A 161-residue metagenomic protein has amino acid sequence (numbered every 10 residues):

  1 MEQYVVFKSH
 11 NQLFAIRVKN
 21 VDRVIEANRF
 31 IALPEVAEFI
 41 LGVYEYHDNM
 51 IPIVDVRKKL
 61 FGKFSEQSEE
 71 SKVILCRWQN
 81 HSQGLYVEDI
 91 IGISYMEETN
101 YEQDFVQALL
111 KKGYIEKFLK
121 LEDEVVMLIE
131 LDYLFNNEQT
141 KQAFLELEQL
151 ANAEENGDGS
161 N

Functional and structural regions predicted by a protein language model:
M1-N161: An acidic, low-aromatic, low-complexity terminal/linker signal
